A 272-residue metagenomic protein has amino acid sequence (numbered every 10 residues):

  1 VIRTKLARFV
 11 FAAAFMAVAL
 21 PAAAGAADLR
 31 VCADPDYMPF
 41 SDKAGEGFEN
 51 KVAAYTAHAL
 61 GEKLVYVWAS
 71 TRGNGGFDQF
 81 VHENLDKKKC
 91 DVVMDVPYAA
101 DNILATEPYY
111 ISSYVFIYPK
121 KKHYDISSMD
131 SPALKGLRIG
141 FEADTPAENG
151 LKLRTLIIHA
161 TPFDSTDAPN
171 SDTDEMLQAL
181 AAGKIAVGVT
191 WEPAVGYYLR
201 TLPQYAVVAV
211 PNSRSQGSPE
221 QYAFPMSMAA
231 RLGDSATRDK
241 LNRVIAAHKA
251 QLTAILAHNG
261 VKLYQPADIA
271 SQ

Functional and structural regions predicted by a protein language model:
V1-F11: Bacterial N-terminal signal peptides that target proteins for export
V10-P21: Bacterial N-terminal signal peptides
A26-V96, A100, P169, H258-N259: Extracytoplasmic small-molecule ligand-binding "clamshell" domains of the periplasmic binding protein/Venus flytrap
D34-Y37, I111-P119, R200-I245, K262-Q272: Periplasmic-binding protein-like
G47-A59, K122, D130-T145, S218-K262: Extended ligand-binding regions for polar small-molecule ligands
E62, P97-N102, E107-E148, K152-T155: A conserved helix-loop-strand patch within extracytoplasmic ligand-binding domains of the periplasmic binding
K63, P146-S165, K240-Q272: Ligand-binding clefts/hinges and TM-proximal coupling segments of bilobed small-molecule sensing domains
D86, V92-I103, K152-L153, A181-A182 (+1 more regions): A ligand-binding cleft/hinge motif common to bilobed small-molecule-binding domains
